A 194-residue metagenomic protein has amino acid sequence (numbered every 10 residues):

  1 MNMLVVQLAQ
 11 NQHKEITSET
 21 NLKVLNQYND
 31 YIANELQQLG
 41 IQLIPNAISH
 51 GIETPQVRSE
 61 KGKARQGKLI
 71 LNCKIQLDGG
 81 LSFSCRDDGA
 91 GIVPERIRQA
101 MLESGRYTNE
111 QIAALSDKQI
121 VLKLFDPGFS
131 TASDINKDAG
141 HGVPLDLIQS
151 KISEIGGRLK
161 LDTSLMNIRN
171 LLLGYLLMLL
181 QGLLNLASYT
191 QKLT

Functional and structural regions predicted by a protein language model:
M1-Q10, Q99: Short beta-to-alpha transition helix within the HATPase_c
K14-S18, V24-N34, L39-T194: Conserved glycine-centered short motifs in functionally critical loops
